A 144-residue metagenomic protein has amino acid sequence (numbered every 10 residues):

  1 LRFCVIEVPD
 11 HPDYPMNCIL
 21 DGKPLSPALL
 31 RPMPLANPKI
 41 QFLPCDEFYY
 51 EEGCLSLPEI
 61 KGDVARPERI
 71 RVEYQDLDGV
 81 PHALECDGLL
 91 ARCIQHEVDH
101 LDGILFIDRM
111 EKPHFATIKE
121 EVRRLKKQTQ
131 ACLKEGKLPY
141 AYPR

Functional and structural regions predicted by a protein language model:
L1-Q95, H100-R144: Active-site rim/adjacent substrate-binding subdomains
